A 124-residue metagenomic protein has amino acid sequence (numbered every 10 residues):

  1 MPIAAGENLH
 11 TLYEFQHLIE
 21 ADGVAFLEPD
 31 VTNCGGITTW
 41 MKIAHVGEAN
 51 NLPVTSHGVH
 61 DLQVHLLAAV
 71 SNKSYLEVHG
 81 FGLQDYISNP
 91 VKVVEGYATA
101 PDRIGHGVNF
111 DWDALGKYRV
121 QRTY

Functional and structural regions predicted by a protein language model:
M1-Y97: Shared catalytic-loop signature of beta/alpha-barrel
Y86-Y124: C-terminal extensions of enzymes
